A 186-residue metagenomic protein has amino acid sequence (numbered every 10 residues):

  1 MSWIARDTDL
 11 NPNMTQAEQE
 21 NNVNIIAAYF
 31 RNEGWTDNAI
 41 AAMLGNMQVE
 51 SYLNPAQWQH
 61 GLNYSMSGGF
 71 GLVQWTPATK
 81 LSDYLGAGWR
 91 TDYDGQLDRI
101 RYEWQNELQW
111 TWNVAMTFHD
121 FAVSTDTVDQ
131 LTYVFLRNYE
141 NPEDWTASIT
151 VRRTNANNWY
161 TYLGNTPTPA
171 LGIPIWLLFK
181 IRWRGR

Functional and structural regions predicted by a protein language model:
M1-A41, W145-R186: Extracellular cell-wall/glycan-interacting regions and their flexible linkers
W3-I25, N32, S51-T127: Peptidoglycan-targeting cell-wall enzymes and recognition modules
A27, V73, N138-E140: Broad hydrophobic/π-residue packing in well-ordered secondary structure
F30, D83-L85, Y139, E143: Short amphipathic alpha-helical interaction patches enriched in hydrophobic/aromatic residues with interspersed Lys/Arg
R31, W35, Q48-Y52, Q105 (+2 more regions): Hydrophobic/aromatic-lined pockets within catalytic cores
N38-N54, I100, V134-L136: Short, functionally critical alpha-helical segments immediately adjacent to catalytic or ligand/cofactor-binding
L44, N63-M66, T150: Residue-level signal for the start and early helices of compact helical domains
Q96-N165: A charged, amphipathic interaction segment
